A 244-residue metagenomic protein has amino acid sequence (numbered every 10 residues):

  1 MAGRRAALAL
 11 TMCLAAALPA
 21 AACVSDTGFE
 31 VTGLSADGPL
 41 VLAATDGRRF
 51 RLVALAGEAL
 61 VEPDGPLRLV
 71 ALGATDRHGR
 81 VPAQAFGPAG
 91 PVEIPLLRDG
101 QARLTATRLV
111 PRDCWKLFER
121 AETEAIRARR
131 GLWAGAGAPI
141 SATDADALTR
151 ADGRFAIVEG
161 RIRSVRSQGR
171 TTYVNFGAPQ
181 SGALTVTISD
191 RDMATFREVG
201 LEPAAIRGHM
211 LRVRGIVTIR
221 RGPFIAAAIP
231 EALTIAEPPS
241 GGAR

Functional and structural regions predicted by a protein language model:
M1-L8: Bacterial N-terminal signal peptides that target proteins for export
A9-A17: Bacterial N-terminal signal peptides
P19-R244: Small beta-barrel nucleic-acid-binding modules, primarily SNase/OB-fold domains and secondarily Tudor-like barrels
